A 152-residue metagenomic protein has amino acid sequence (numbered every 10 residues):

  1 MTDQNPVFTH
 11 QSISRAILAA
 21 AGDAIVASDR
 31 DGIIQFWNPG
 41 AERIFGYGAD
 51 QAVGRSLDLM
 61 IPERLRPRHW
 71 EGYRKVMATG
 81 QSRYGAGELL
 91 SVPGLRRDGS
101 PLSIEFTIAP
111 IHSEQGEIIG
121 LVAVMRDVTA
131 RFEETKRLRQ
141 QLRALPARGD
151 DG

Functional and structural regions predicted by a protein language model:
P6-F8, S12, F132-G149: Sensory-domain boundary/capping and coupling elements
I25-V26, G149: Short hydrophobic secondary-structure edge segments in sensory/regulatory modules of signaling proteins
D31, Q35, P39-R43, R55: PAS/LOV sensory domain surfaces, especially short acidic/polar patches at coil-to-helix junctions
A41-A52, E114-Q115: PAS/PAS-like sensory domain cap-loop motif
A49, D58-I104: PAS/LOV-family and closely related PAS-like sensory domains
F106-I108, M125: Sensory-domain boundary capping and coupling elements
H112-Q115, F132-E133: Charged alpha-helical signal-transmission linkers that cap and connect PAS-family sensory domains
E117-D127: PAS-family sensory domains
